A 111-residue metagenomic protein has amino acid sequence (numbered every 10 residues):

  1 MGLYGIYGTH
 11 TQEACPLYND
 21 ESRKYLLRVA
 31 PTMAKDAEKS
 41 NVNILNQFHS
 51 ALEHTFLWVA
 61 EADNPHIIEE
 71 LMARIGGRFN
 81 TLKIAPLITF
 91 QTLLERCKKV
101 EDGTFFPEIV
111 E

Functional and structural regions predicted by a protein language model:
M1-E53, H66, T92-E111: Short S/T/G/P-rich N-terminal loop/turn motif that feeds into the first structured element of a domain
T9, V59-E61: Short hydrophobic/aromatic beta-strand micro-patches that form the beta-sheet surface supporting nucleotide- or nucleic
E61-L94: An amphipathic, aromatic/His-enriched active-site/gating alpha helix that lines ligand/cofactor pockets
